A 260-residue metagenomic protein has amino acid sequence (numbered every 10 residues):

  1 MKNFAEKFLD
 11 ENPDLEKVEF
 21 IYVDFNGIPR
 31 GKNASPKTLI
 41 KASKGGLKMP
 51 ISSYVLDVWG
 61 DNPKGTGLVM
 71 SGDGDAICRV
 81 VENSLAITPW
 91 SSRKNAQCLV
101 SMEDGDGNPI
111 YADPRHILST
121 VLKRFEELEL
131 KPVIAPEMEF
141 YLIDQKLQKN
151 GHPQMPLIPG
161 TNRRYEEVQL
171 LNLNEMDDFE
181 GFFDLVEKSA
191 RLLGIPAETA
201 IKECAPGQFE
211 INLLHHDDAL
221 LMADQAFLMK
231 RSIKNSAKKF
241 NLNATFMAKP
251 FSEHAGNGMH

Functional and structural regions predicted by a protein language model:
M1-T199, L221-Q225: ATP/Mg2+-dependent ligation/transfer catalytic cores
I21-V23, I143, A200, N212-L214 (+1 more regions): Generic beta-strand/beta-sheet core signal
K41, G46, C204, F251-E253: A broad, structure-centric signal for solvent-exposed, well-ordered loop/edge residues that line or flank functional
G60, L142-I143, G207-Q208, H254-A255: Short secondary-structure boundary/hinge segments and terminal tails
M138, E203-I211: Short, conserved phosphate-binding/catalytic loop or strand-edge motifs used in phosphoryl-/nucleotidyl-transfer
I201-E203, H260: Histidine-centered active-site/metal-ligand motif
Q208, L213, A219-H260: Acidic, glycine-rich loop-and-beta core segments that form the ion-binding/anion-interacting portion of active sites
